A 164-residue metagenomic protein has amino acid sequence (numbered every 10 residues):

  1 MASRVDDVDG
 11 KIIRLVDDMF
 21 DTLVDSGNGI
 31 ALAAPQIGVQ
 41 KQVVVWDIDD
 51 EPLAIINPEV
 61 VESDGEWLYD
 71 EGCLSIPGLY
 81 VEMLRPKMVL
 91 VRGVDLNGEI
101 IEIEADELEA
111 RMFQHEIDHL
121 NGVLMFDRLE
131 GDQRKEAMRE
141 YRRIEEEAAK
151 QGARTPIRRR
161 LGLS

Functional and structural regions predicted by a protein language model:
M1-S164: Positively charged
